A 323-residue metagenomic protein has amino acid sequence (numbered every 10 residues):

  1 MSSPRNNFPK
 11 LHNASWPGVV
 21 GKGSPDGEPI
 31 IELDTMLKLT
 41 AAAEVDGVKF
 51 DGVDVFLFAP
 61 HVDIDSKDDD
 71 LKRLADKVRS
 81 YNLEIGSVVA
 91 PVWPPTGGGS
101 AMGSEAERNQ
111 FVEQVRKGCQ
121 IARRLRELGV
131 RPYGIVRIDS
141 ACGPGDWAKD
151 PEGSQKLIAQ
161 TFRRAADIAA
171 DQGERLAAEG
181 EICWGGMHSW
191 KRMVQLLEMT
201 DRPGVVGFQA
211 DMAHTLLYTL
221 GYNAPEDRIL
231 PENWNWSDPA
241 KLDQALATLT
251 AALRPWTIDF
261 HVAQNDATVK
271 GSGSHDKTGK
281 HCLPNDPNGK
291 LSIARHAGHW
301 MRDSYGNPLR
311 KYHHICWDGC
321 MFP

Functional and structural regions predicted by a protein language model:
M1-P132, G153, R163-R164, A170 (+3 more regions): N-terminal pre-domain/capping segments
P4, G153-Q155, A159-L283: Acidic/histidine-rich catalytic cores of soluble enzymes
L11-S15, D54-A59, S87-V92, R137-C142 (+5 more regions): A cross-domain feature marking catalytic cores of carbohydrate-active enzymes and several ubiquitous metabolic/repair
V19-V20, G27-I31, V55-D70, P94-S100 (+7 more regions): Acidic-and-aromatic substrate-binding clefts and catalytic sites of carbohydrate-active enzymes
I31, I135, D238, H281-H296 (+1 more regions): Surface-exposed intrinsically disordered loops and tails
K38, D243-L249, P287-R310: A short, acidic, amphipathic alpha-helical segment used as a generic capping/interface helix at domain edges
I121-P151, Q172-C183: Active-site groove signature of glycoside hydrolases
